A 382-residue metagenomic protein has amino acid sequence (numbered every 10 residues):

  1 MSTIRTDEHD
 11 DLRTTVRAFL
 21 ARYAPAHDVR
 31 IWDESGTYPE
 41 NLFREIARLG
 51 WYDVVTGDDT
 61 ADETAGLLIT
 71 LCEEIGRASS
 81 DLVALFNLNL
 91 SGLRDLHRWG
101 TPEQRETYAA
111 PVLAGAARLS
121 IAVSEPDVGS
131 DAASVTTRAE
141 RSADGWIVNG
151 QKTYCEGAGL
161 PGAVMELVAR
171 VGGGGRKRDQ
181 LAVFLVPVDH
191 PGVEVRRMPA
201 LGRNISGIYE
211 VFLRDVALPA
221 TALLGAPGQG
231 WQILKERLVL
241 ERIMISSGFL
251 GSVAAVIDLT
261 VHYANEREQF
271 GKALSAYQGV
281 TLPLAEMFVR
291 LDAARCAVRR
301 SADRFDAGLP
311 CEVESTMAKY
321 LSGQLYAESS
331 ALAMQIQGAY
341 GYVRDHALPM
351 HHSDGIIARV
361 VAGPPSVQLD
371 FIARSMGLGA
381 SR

Functional and structural regions predicted by a protein language model:
M1-A78, W99-Q104, P111, G115 (+2 more regions): Alpha-helical interface subdomain recognition
G50, L71-G76, V186-P191, R214-L218: Short Ser/Thr-interspersed hydrophobic loop/turn segments at strand-loop and sheet-helix junctions that line or gate
V83-E103, G129-A132: N-terminal glycine-rich flavin-associated loop
G115-V123, L167-V168: A short, Trp-centered hydrophobic/proline-enriched beta-strand micro-motif
S134, D189-P219: Flexible, small-/acidic-enriched active-site or ligand-binding loops
T137-E140: A structural signal for short hydrophobic beta-strand segments in well-ordered beta-sheet cores
N149-E194: A short core secondary-structure module
Y209-E236: A short, charged helix-loop
